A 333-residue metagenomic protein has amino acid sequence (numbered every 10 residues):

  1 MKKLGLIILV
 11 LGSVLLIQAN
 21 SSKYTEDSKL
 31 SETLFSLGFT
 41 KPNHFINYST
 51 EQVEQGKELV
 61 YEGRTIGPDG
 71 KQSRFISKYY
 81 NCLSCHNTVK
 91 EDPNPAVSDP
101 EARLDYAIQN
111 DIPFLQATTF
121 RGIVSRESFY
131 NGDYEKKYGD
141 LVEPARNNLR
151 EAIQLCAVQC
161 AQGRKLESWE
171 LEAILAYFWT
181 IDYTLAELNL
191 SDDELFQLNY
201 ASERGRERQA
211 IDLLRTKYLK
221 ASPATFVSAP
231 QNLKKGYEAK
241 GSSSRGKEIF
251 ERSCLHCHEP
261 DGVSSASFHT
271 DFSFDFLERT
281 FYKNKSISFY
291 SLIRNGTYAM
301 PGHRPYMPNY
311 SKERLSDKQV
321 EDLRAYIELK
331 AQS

Functional and structural regions predicted by a protein language model:
L4-G12: Sec-dependent N-terminal signal peptides
S13-Y24: Bacterial Sec-dependent signal peptides at the C-terminal "C-region" and cleavage site
E32-F75, N199-E251, S265: Electrostatic cytochrome c docking/interface patches
G38-N43, P68-I76, F120-I174, H269-D275 (+2 more regions): Axial heme c-ligation environment in periplasmic c-type cytochrome domains
G56, Y79-K90, I174, F178 (+5 more regions): The canonical Cys-X-X-Cys-His
I66-P68, V89-A96, I181-L188, S333: Secretory-pathway/luminal and periplasmic proteins that interact with or process carbohydrate-rich
Q72-A145, E259-L292, N309: Gly/Gly-Pro-rich "capping" loops immediately C-terminal to redox-active cysteine motifs in periplasmic/lumenal
E167-N189: Ser/Thr/Pro-rich, low-complexity mucin-like regions that serve as glycosylated stalks/linkers or repetitive adhesive
